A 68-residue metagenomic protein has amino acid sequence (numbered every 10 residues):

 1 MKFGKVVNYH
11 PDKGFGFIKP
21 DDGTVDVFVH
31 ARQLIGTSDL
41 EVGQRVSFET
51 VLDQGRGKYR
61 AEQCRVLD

Functional and structural regions predicted by a protein language model:
M1-P11: Structural detector for short beta-strands of small beta-barrel domains
V7, K19, E62-R65: Conserved positions in beta-strands of structured domains
K13-I18: Short aromatic-glycine-enriched beta-strand elements
V25-R32: A short macromolecule-binding patch
L34-S47: Short nucleic-acid-contacting surface segments enriched for D/E, G, S/T with interspersed K/R
V51-D68: OB-fold/S1-family single-stranded nucleic acid-binding modules
